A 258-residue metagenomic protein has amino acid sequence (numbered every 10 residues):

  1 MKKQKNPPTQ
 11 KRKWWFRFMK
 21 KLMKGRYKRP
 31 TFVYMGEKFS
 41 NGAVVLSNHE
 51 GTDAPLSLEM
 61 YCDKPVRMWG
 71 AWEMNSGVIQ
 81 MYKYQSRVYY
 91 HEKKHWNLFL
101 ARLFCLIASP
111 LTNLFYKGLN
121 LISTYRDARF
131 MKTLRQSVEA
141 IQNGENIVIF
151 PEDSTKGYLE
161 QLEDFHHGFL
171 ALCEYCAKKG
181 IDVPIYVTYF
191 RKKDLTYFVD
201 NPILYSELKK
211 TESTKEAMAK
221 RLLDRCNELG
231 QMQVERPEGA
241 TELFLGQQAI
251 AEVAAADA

Functional and structural regions predicted by a protein language model:
M1-Y27, A256-D257: N-terminal membrane-anchoring alpha-helices
K2-N6, R126-A258: Non-catalytic C-terminal accessory region of glycerolipid acyltransferases and related lyso-lipid remodeling enzymes
F18-G51, M60: Helix-to-loop junction immediately C-terminal to a conserved catalytic motif
F18-K21, S57, L111-F115, L172 (+1 more regions): Amphipathic alpha-helical segments that form well-ordered structural scaffolds and often line/cohere around active
Y27-R29, N120-L121, Q231: Short aromatic/hydrophobic-glycine micro-motifs
R29-Y34, A54-P55, S109, L134-R135: A generic local structural motif
E37, E59-M60, N113-F115, V138-Q142 (+1 more regions): Short, charge-rich binding segments
S40-R126: Catalytic core of membrane glycerolipid acyltransferases/transacylases, capturing the structured, soluble-facing
